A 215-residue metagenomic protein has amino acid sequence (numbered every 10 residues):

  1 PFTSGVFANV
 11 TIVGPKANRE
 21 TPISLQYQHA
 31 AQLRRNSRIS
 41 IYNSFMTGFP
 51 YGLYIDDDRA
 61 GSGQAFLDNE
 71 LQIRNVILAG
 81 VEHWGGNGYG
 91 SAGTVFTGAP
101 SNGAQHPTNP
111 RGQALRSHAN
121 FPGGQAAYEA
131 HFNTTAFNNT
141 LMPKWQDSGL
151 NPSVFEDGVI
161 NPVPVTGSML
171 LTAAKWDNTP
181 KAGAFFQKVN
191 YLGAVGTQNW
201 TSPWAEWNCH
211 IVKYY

Functional and structural regions predicted by a protein language model:
P1-Y215: Extracellular beta-rich repeat passengers
